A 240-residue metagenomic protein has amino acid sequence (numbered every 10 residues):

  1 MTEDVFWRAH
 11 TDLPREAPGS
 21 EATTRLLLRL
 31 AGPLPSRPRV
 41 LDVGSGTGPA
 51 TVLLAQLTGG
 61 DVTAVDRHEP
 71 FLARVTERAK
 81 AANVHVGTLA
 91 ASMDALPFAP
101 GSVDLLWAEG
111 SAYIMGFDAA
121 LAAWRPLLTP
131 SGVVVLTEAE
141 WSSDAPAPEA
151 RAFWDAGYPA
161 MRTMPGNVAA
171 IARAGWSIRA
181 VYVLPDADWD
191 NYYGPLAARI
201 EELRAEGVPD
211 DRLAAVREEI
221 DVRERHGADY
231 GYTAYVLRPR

Functional and structural regions predicted by a protein language model:
A17-S36: Conserved alpha-helix/loop element of class I SAM-dependent methyltransferases that forms part of the SAM/SAH-binding
L41, T47-A95: Class I SAM-dependent methyltransferase SAM/SAH-binding core
D94-L105: A short acidic, Gly/Pro-enriched loop at the edge of an enzyme's catalytic core that lines a small-molecule cofactor
L105-D118: A short SAM/SAH-binding and catalytic strip from SAM-dependent methyltransferases
A119-V133: A short glycine-rich, Lys/Arg-flanked "PGG" loop and its adjoining helix->strand segment in the class I
A139-Y158: Short, glycine-/aromatic-enriched active-site segment of Class I SAM-dependent methyltransferases
A160-G175: Short alpha-helix
Y182-R240: Conserved Class I S-adenosyl-L-methionine
